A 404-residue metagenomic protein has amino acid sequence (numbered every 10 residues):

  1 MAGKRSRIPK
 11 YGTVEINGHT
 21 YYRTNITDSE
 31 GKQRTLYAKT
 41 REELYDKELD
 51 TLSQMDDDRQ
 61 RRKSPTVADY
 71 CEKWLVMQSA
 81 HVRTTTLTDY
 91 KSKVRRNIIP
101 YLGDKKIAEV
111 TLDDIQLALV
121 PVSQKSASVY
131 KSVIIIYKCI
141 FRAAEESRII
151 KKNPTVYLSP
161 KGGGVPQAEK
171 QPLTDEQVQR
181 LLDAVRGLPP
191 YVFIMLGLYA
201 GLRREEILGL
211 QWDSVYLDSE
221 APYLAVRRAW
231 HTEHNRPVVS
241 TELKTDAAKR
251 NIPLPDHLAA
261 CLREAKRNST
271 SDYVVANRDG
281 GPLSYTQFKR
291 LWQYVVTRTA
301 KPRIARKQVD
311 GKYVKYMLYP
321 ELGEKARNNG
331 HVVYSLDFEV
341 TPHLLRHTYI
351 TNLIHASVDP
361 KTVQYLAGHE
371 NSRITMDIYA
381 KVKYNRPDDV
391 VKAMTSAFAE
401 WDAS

Functional and structural regions predicted by a protein language model:
M1-A2, S219-E220, H234-K249, D256-L258 (+5 more regions): C-terminal secondary-structure termini that scaffold catalytic or DNA-interacting sites
M1-K39: Short, Arg/Lys-rich segments that mark the N-terminal edge of DNA/RNA- and chromatin-recognition modules
E15-G18, S159-P160, Q177, L210-A265: Conserved tyrosine-mediated DNA breakage-rejoining catalytic core shared by Y-recombinases
Q33-L36, K63, L75-K151, Q167 (+3 more regions): N-terminal core-binding DNA-recognition domain of tyrosine site-specific recombinases/integrases
E109-L112, R142-V165, Y316-N328, K392: Short, charged hinge/linker segments at domain and secondary-structure junctions
A127, K131-V133, E146, I150-L210 (+3 more regions): Basic, Lys/Arg- and aromatic-enriched nucleic-acid-binding interface segment
G164, P172, A367-A393: Catalytic-site neighborhood detector that most strongly recognizes the C-terminal catalytic loop/helix of tyrosine
D183, G187-L188, A200, I252 (+4 more regions): Short, basic (Lys/Arg/His-rich) helix/loop patches that form interaction surfaces in the mid-to-C-terminal regions
